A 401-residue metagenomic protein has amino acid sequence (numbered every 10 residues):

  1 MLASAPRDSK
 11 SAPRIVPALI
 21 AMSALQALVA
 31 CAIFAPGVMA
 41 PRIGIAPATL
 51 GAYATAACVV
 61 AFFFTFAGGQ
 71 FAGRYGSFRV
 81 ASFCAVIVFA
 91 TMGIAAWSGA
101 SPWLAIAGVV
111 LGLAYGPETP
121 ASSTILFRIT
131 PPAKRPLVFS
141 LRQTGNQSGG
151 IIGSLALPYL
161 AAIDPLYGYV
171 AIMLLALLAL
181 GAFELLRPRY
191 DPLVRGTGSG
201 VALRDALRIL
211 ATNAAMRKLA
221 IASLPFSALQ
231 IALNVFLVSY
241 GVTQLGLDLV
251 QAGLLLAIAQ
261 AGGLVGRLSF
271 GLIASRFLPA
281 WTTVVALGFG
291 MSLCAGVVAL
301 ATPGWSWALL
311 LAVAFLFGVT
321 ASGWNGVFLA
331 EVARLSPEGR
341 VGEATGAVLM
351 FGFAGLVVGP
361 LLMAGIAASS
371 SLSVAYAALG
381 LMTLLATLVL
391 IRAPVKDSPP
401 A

Functional and structural regions predicted by a protein language model:
L2-A12, Y190-A220: Juxtamembrane intracellular "pre-TM" segments in multi-pass secondary transporters
P36-G37, A215-A257, L264: Extracytoplasmic gate region of multi-pass secondary transporters
F63-G99: Conserved MFS/SLC helix-loop-helix module at the cytosolic interface between two early adjacent transmembrane helices
T65-G76, G266-P279: Helix-to-loop junctions at the C-terminal end of transmembrane segments in multipass secondary transporters
R74-A85, S275-F289: Cytoplasmic membrane-interface "Motif A"-like loop-to-helix N-cap segments of 12-TM Major Facilitator Superfamily
A107-N146: Cytoplasmic helix-loop-helix junction between adjacent transmembrane helices in 12-TM secondary transporters
R142-P188: Helix-loop-helix hairpin linking two adjacent transmembrane segments in secondary transporters
W281-F328: C-terminal transmembrane helical hairpin of 12-TM major facilitator-type secondary transporters
